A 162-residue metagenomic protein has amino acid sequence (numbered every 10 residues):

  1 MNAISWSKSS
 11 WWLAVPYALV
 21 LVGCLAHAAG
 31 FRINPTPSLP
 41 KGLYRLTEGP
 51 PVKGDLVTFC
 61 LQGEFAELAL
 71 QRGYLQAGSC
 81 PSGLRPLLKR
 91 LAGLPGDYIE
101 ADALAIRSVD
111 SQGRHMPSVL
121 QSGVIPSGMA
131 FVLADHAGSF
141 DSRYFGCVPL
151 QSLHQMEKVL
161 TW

Functional and structural regions predicted by a protein language model:
M1-W162: Extended hydrophobic leader/signal-anchor segments used for secretion and membrane insertion
